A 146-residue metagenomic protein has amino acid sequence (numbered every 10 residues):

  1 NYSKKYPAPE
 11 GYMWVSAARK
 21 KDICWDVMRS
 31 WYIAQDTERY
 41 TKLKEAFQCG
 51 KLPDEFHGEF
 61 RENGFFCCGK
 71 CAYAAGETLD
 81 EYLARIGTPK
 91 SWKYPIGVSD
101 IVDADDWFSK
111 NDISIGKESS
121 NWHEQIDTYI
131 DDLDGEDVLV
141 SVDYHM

Functional and structural regions predicted by a protein language model:
N1-T128, D132, M146: Acidic (Asp/Glu-rich) sequence patches and key acidic residues that form negatively charged surfaces used
D137-M146: C-terminal or internal capping secondary-structure element at the end of a domain, subdomain, or sheet
